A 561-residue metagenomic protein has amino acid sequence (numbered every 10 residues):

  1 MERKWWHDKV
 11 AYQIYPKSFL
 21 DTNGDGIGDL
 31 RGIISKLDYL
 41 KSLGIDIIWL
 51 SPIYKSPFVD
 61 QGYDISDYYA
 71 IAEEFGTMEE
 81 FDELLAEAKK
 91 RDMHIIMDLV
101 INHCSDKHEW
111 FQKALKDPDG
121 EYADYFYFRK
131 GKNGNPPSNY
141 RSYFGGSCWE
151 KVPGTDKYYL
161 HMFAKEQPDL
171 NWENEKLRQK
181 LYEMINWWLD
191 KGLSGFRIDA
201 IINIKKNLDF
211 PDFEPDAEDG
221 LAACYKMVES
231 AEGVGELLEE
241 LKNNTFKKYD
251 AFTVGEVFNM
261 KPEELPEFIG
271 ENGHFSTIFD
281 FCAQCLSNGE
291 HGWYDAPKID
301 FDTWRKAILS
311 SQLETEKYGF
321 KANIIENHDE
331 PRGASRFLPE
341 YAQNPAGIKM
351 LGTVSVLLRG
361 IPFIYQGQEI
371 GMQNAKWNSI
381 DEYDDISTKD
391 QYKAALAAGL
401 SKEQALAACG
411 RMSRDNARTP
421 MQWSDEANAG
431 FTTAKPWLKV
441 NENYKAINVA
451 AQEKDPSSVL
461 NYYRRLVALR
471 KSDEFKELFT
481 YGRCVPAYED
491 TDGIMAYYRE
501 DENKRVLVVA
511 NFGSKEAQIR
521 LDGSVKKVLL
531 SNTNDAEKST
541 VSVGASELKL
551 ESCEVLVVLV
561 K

Functional and structural regions predicted by a protein language model:
M1-K55, D82, E87-A88, I361-I364 (+2 more regions): Carbohydrate-interacting/catalytic domains
E2-N186, D190, N203-E263, G270 (+1 more regions): Acidic/aromatic-lined carbohydrate-recognition and catalytic surfaces of CAZymes acting on diverse glycans
K36, E87, M184-W187, K191 (+6 more regions): Generic, well-ordered alpha-helical scaffold segments in large soluble proteins
I48, F196-I198: Hydrophobic residues within beta-strands of alpha/beta enzymes
H94, D98, G195, F252 (+3 more regions): Hydrophobic "anchor" residues on beta-strands that sit immediately upstream of conserved functional sites
D106-N139, Y143, L238, K242-P420 (+1 more regions): Conserved alpha/beta catalytic core and glycan-binding cleft of carbohydrate-active enzymes
P168-R178, Y225-S230, G333-A346, A407-A408 (+1 more regions): Active-site rim elements
A217-G220, L286-S287, D329-A334, K439-I447: Short acidic (Asp/Glu) and glycine-rich catalytic loops that position anionic groups and cofactors
